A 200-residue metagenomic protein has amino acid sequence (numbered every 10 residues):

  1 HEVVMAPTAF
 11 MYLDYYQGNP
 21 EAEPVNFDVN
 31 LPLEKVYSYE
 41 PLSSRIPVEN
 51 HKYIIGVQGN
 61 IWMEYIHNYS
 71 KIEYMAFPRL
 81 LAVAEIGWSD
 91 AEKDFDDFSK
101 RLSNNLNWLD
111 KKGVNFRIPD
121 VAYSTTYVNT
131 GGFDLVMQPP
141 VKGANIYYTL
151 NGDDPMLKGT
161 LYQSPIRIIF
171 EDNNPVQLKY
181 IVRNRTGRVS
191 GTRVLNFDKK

Functional and structural regions predicted by a protein language model:
H1-D134: Flexible, acidic glycine-rich loops studded with aromatic residues
D96-K200: Short, compositionally stereotyped local motifs that mark structural "simplifiers"
